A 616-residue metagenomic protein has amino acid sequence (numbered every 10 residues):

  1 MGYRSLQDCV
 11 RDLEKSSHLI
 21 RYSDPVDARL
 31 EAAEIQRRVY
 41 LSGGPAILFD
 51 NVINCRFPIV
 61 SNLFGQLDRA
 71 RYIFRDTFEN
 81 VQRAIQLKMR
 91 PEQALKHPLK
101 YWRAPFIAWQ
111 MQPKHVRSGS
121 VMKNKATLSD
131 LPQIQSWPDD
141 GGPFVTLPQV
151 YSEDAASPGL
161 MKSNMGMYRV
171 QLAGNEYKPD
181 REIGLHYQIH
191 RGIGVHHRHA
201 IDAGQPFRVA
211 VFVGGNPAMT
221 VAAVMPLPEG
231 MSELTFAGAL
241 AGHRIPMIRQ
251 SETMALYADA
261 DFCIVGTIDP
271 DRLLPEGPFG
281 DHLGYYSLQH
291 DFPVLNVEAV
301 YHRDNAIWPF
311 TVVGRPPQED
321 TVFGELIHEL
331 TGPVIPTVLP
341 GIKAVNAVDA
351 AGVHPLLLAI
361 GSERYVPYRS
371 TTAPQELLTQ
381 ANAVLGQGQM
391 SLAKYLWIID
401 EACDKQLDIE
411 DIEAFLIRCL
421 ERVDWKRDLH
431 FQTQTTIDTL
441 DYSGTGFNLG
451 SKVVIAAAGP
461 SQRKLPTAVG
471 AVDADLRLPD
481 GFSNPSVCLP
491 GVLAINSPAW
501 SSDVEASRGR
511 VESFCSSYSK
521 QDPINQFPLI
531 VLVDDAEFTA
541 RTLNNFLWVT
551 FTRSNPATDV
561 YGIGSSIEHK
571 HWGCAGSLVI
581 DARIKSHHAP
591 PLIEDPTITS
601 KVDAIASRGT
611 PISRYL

Functional and structural regions predicted by a protein language model:
M1-L616: Extended, highly charged
